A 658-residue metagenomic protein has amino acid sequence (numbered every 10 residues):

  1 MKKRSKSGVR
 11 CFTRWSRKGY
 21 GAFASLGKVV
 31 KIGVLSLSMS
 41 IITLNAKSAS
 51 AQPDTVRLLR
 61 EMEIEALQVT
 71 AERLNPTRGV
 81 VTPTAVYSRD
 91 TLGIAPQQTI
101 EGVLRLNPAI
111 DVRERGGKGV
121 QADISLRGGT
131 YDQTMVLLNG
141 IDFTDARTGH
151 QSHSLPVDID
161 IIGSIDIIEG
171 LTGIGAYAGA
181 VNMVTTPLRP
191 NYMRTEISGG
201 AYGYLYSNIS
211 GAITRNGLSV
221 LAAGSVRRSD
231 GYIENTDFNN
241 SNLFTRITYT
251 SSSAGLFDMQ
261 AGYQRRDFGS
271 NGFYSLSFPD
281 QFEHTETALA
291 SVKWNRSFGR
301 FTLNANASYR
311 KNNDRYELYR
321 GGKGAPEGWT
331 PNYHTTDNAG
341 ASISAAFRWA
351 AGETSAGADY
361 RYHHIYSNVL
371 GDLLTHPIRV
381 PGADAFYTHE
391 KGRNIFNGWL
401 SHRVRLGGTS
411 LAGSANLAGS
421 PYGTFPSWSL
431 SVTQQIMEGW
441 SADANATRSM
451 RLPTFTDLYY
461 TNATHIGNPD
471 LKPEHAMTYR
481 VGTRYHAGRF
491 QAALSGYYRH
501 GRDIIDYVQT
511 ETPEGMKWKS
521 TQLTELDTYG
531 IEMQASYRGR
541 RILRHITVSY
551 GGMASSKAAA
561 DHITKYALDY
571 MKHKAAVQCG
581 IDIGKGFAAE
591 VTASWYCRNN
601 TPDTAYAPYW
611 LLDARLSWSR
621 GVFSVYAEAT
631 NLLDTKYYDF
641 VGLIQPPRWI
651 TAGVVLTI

Functional and structural regions predicted by a protein language model:
E65-A95, D123, A180, F244: N-terminal periplasmic "start-of-domain" segments of outer-membrane beta-barrel proteins
E101, R105-I141, D145, G163: Extracytoplasmic beta-strand/coil segments of soluble accessory domains associated with Gram-negative outer-membrane
I141-G170, M183-T186: Short acidic/polar hinge/loop motifs at secondary-structure boundaries that mediate gating or recognition
S164, T172, G179-I213, G224 (+1 more regions): Short strand-turn segments of transmembrane beta-barrel domains in outer membranes, especially the first one or two
S229-T236, N240, A254-N338: Flexible loop and strand-edge segments within Gram-negative outer membrane beta-barrel domains
Y274-S297, S441, R448-R502, T510-G539 (+2 more regions): Outer-membrane beta-barrel signature, preferentially recognizing the C-terminal barrel domain of Gram-negative
A351, S355, I365, P381-G501 (+3 more regions): Structural signature of Gram-negative outer-membrane beta-barrels, strongest in the C-terminal barrel of TonB-dependent
R405-T409, Y498-H500, Q522-P602, V655-T657: Gram-negative outer-membrane beta-barrel transporters
